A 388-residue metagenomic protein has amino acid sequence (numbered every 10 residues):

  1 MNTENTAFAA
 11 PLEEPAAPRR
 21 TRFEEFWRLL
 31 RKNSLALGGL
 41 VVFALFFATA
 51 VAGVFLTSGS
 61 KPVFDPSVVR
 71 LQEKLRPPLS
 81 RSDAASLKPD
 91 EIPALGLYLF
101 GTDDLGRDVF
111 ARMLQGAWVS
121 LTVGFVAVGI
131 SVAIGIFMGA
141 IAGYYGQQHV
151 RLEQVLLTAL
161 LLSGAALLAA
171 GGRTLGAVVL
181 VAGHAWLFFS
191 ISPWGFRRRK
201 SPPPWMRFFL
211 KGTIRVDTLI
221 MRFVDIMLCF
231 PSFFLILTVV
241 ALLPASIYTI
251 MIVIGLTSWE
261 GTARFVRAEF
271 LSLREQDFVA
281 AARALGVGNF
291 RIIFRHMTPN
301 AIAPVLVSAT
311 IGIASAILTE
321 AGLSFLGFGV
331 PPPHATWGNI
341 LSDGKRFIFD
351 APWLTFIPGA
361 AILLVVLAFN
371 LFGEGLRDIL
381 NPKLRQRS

Functional and structural regions predicted by a protein language model:
M1-F208, A316, P333-H334, G344-L367 (+1 more regions): Gly/Trp-centered helix-boundary motif
F23-F26, A52, L71, V109 (+6 more regions): Hydrophobic side chains within well-formed alpha-helices
L40, V51, L121-Y144, F230-F233 (+9 more regions): Hydrophobic positions within alpha-helical transmembrane segments of bacterial inner-membrane proteins
F43, V150-A166, I214-V239, V253 (+3 more regions): Pore- or pathway-lining transmembrane helices of multi-pass membrane proteins that form conduits for solutes/ions
V128, A182-V224, F233-R295, P304-I313: Membrane-cytosol interface at the C-terminal ends of specific transmembrane alpha-helices in multi-pass membrane
G146-Q147, L228, S232, A245 (+4 more regions): Short, conserved catalytic or interaction motifs in soluble domains
L228, V239-P244, I254-G255, A268-F270 (+3 more regions): Glycine-rich helix-loop "coupling/hinge" segments at transmembrane-helix boundaries in multipass transporters
